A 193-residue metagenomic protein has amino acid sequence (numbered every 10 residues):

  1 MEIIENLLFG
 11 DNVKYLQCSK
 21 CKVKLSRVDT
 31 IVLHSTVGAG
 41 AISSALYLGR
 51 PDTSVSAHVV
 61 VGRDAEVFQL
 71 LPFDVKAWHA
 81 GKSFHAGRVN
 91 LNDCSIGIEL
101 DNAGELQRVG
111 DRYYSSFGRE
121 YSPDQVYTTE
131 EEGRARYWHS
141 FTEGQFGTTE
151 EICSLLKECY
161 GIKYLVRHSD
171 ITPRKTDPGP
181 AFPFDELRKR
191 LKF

Functional and structural regions predicted by a protein language model:
E2-K163: Active-site-adjacent loop/helix surface patches within enzyme catalytic domains that shape the substrate-binding cleft
Y160-K175: Acidic/histidine-rich, metal-coordinating catalytic segments
P173-F193: Short, low-complexity, polybasic intrinsically disordered segments
